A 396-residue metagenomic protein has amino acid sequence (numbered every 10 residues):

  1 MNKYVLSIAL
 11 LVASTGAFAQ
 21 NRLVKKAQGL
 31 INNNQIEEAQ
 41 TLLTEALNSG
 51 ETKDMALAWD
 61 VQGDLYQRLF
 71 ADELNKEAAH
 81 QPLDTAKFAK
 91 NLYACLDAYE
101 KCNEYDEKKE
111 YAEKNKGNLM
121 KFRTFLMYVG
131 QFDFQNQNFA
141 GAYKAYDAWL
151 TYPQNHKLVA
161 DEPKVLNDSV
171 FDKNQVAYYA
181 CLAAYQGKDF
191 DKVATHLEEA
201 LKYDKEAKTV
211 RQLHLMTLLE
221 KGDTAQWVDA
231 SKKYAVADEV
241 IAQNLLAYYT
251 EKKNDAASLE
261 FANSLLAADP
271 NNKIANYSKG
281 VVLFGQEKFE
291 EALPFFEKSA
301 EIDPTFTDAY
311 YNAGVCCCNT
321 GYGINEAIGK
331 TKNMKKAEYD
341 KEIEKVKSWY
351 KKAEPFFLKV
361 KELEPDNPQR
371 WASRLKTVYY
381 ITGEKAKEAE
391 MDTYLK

Functional and structural regions predicted by a protein language model:
Q20-L74, K87: Start-of-domain marker
L43, L92, Y99, Y146 (+7 more regions): Hydrophobic/aromatic packing residues within the alpha-helices of TPR/SEL1-like helical repeat arrays
A46, C102, W149, A200 (+4 more regions): Canonical positions in the second alpha-helix
S49, Y105, Y152, Y203 (+4 more regions): Structural marker of alpha-solenoid helical repeat scaffolds
K53-M55, H156, E206-A207, D238 (+3 more regions): Residue-level recognition of tetratricopeptide repeat
A58, A112, L158-E162, V176 (+5 more regions): TPR alpha-solenoid repeat register
L65-Q137, K144, A148-N174, N319-F356: Short coil/linker segments at helix-helix boundaries
